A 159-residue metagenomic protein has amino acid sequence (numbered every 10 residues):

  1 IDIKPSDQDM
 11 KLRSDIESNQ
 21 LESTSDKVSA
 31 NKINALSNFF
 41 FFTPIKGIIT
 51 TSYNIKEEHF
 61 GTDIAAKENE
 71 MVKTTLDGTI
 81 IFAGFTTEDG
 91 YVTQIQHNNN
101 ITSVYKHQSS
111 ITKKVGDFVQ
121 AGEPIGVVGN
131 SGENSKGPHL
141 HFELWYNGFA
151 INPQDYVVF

Functional and structural regions predicted by a protein language model:
D2-D89: Surface-exposed, glycine-biased beta-strand/turn segments
T50, A65, Q96, K106 (+2 more regions): Residue-level detector of conserved, well-ordered beta-strand and adjacent loop positions that form binding/recognition
S52, A83-G84, I111, V128-S131: Residue-level recognition of beta-strand microenvironments
T62-A65, V92-H97, H141-E143: Short, acidic/hydrophobic/Gly-rich beta-strand patch recurrent on exposed beta strands that often constitutes part
E68-M71, S109, V115: Short, conserved secondary-structure segments in the cores of folded domains
E70, N99-T102, F149: Short acidic/polar mixed-charge low-complexity motifs
T75-T112, P138: Zn2+-dependent peptidoglycan hydrolase active-site motif and core
V115-F159: Conserved, short, structured surface segments that act as functional micro-motifs
